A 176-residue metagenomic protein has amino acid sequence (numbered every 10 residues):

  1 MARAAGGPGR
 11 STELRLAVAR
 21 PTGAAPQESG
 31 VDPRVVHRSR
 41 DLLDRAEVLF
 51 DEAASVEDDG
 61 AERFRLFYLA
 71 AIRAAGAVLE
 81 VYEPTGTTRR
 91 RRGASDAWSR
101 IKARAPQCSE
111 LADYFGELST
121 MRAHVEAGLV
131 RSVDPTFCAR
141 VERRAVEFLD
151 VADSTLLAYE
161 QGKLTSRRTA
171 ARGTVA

Functional and structural regions predicted by a protein language model:
M1-A176: Terminal alpha-helical segments
